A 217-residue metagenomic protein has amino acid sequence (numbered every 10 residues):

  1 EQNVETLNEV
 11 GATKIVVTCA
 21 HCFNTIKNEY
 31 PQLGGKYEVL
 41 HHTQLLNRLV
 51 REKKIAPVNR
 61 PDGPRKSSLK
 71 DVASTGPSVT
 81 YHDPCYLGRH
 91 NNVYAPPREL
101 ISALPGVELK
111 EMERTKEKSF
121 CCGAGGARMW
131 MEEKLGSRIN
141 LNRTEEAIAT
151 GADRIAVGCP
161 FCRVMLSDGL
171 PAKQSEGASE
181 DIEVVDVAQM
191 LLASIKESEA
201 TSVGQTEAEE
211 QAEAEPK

Functional and structural regions predicted by a protein language model:
E1-K217: Iron-sulfur cluster-binding electron-transfer modules in prokaryotic oxidoreductases
